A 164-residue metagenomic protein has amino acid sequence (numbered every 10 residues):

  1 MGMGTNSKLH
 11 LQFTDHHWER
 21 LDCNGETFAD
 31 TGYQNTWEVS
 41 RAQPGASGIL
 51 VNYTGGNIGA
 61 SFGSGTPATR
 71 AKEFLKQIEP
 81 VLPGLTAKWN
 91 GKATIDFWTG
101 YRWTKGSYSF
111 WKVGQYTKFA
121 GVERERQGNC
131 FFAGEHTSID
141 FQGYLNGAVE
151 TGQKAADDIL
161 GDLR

Functional and structural regions predicted by a protein language model:
M1: Glycine-rich beta-alpha-beta "Rossmann" dinucleotide-binding loop(s) and their flanking helix/strand
T5-N6, W18-R164: Conserved flavin/dinucleotide-binding core of flavoenzymes
D15: Donor/substrate-binding cores of folate-linked one-carbon enzymes
